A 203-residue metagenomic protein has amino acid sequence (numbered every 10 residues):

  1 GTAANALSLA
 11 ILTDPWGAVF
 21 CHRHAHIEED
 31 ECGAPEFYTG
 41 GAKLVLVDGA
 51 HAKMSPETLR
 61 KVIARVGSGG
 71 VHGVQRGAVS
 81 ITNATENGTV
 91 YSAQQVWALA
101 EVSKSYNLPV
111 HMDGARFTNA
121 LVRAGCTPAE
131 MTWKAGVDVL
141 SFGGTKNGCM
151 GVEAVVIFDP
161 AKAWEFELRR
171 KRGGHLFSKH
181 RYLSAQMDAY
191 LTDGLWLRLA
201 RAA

Functional and structural regions predicted by a protein language model:
G1-A202: Conserved PLP-enzyme active-site core in the AAT-like
